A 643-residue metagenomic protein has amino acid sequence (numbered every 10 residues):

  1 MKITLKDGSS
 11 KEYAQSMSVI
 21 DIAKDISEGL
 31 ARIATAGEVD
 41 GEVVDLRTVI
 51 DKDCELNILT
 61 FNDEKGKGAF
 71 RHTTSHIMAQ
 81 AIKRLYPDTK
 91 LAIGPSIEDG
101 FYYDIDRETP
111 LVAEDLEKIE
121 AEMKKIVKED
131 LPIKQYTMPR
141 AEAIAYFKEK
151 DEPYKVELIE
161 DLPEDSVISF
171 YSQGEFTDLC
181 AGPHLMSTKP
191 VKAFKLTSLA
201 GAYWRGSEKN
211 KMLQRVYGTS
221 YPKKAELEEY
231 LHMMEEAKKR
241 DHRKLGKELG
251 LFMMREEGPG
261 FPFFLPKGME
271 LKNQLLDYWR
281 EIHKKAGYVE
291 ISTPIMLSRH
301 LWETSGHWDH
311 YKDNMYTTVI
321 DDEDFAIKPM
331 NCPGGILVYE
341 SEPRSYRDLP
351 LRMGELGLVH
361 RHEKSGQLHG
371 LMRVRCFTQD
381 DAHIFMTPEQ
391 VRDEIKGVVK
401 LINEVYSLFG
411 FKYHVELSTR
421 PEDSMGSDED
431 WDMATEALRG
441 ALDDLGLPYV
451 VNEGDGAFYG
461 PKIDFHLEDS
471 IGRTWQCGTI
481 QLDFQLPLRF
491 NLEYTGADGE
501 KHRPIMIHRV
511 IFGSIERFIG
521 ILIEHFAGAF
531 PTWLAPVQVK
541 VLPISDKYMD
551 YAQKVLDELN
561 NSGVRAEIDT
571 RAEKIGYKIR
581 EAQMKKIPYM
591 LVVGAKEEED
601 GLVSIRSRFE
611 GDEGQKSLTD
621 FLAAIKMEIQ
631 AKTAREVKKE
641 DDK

Functional and structural regions predicted by a protein language model:
M1-A92, I97-K643: NTP/phosphate- and nucleic-acid-binding module
